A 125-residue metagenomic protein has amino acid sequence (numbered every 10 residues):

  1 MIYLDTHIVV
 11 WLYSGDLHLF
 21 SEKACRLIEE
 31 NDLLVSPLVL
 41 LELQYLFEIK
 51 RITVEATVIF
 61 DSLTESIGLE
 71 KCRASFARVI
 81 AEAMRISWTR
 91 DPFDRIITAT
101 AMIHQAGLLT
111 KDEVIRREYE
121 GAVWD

Functional and structural regions predicted by a protein language model:
M1, S66, T98-D125: Acidic, PIN/NYN-like endoribonuclease modules and their adjacent C-terminal/linker elements
M1-V35, I49-S62, H104, V114-E118: Short, well-structured N-terminal submotif of metal-dependent ribonuclease cores
I8, V39, V79, I97 (+1 more regions): Alpha-helix capping/helix-boundary segments
S36, F93, K111: Replace "coordinates the UDP/GDP/TDP-sugar" with "coordinates nucleotide-activated sugar donors
V58-S87: Acidic catalytic patch
